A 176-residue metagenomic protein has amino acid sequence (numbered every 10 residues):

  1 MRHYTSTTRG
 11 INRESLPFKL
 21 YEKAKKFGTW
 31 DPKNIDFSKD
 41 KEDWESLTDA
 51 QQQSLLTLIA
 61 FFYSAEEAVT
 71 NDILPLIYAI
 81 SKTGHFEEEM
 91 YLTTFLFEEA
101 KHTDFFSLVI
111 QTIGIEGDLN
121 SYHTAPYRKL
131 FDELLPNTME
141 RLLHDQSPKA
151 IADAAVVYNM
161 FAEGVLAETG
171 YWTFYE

Functional and structural regions predicted by a protein language model:
M1-E176: Non-heme di-metal
